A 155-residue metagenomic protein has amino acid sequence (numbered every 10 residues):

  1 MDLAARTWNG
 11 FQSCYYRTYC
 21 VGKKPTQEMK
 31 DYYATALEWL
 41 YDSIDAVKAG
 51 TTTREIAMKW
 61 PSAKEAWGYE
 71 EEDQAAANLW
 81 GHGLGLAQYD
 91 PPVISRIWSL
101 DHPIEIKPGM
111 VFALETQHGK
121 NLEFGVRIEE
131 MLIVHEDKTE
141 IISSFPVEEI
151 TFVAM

Functional and structural regions predicted by a protein language model:
M1-M155: Active-site neighborhoods and metal-handling regions in enzymes and metal-associated proteins
